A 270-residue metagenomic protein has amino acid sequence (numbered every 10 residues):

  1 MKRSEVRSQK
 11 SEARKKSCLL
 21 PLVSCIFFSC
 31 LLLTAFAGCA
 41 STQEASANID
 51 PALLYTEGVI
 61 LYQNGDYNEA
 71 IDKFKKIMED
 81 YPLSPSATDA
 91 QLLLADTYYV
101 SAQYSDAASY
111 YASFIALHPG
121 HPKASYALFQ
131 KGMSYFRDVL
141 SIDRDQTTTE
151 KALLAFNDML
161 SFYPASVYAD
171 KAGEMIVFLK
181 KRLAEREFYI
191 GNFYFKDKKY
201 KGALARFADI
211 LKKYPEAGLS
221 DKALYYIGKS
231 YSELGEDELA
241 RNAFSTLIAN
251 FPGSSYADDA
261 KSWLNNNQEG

Functional and structural regions predicted by a protein language model:
M1-A35, R144: Short, basic, low-complexity termini and linkers enriched in Ser/Thr/Gly/Pro that act as targeting/leader peptides
A35-G270: Acidic, polar-rich low-complexity tracts and alpha-helical solenoid repeat scaffolds
